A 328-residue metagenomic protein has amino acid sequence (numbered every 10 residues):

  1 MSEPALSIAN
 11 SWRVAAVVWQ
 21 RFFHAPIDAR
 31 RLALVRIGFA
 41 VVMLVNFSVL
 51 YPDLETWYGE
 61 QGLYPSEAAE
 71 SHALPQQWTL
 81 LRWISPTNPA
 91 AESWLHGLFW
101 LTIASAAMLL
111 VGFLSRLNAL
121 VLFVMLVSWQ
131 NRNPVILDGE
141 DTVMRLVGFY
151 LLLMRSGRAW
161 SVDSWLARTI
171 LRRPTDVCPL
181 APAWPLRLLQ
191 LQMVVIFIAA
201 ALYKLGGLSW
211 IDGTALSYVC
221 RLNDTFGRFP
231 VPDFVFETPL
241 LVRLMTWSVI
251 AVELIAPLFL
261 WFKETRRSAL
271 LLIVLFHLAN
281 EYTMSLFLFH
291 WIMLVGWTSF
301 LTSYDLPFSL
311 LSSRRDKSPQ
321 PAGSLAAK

Functional and structural regions predicted by a protein language model:
M1-K328: Alpha-helical membrane-anchoring segments
